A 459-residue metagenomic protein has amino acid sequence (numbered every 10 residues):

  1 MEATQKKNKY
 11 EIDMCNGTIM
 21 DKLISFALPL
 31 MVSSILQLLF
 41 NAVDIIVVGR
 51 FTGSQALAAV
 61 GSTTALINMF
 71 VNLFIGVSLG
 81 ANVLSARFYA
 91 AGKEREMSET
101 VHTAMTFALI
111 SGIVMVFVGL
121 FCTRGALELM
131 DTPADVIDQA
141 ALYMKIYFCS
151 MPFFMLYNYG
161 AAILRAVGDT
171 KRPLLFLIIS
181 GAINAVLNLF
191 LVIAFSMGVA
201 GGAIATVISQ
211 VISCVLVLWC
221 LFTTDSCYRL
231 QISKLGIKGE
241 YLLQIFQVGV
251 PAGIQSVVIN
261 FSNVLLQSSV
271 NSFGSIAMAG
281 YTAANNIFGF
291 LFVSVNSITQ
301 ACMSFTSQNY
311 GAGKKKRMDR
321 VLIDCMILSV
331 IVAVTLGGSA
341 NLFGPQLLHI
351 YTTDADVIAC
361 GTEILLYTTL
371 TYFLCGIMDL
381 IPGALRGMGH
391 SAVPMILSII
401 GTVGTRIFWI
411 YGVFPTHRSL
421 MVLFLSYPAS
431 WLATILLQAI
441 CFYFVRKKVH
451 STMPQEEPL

Functional and structural regions predicted by a protein language model:
M1-A27, S85-S150, A194-V250, T306-T371 (+1 more regions): Short alpha-helical transmembrane segments in multi-pass integral membrane proteins
N16, M20-L39, V43, L66-L73 (+8 more regions): Residue-level signal for short hydrophobic patches within transmembrane helices of multi-pass membrane transporters
S25-D44, I146, S180, S209-S213 (+4 more regions): Transmembrane helical elements of multi-pass membrane transporters/channels
L30, S34, I46, V83 (+15 more regions): Transmembrane alpha-helix boundary and packing residues in multipass membrane permease domains and related
M31, I35, L39, V43 (+17 more regions): Generic alpha-helical transmembrane segments of integral inner-membrane proteins, especially permease/transport modules
I35, L39-A58, L127-A134, F190-M197 (+5 more regions): Helix-terminus/linker motif at the lipid-water interface of multi-pass membrane proteins
L57-F117, F154-P173, G280-G338, L342-G344 (+2 more regions): Small-residue-rich hydrophobic transmembrane alpha-helices
S78, Y147-R165, P173-G181, G202-V215 (+4 more regions): Short runs within selected transmembrane alpha-helices of multi-pass transporters and secretion channels
